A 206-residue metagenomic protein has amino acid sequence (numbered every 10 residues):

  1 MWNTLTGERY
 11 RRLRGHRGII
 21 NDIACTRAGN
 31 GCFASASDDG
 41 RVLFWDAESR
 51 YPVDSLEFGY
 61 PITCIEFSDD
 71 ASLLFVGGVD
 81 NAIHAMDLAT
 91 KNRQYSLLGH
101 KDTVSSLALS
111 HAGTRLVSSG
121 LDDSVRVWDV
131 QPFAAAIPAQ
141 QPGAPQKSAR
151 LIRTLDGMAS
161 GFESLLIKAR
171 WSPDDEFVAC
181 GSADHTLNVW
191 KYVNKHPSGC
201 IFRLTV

Functional and structural regions predicted by a protein language model:
M1-N3, V42-D46, I83-D87, V125-V130 (+1 more regions): WD40-repeat beta-propellers
E8-L13, Y51-S55, N92-L97, R153-A159 (+1 more regions): A short beta-strand motif characteristic of beta-propeller blades
R14-I20, L56-I62, L98-V104, Q146-S148 (+2 more regions): WD40/WD-repeat beta-propeller blade N-cap
A24-N30, E66-A71, A108-T114, R170-D175 (+1 more regions): Loop/turn segments within WD40 beta-propeller blades
S35-D39, D70, G77-D80, S119-D122 (+1 more regions): Conserved strand-to-loop turn within each blade of WD40 beta-propeller repeats
D129-Q146, K191-K195: Short loop/turn segments immediately following beta-strands, especially the blade-tip and inter-blade linker loops
S160-Y192: Loop/turn-rich, solvent-exposed surfaces of beta-rich toroidal or solenoidal domains
